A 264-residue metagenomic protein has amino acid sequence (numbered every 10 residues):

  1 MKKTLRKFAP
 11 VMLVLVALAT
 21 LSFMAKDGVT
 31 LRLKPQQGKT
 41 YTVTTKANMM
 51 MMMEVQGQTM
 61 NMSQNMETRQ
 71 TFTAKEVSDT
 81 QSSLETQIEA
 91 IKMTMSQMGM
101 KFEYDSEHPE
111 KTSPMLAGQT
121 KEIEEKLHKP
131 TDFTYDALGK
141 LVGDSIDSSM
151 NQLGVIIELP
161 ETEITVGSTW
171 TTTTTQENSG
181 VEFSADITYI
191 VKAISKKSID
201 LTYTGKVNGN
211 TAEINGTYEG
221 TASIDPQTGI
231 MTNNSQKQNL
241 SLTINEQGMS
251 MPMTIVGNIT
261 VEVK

Functional and structural regions predicted by a protein language model:
K2-M12: Bacterial N-terminal signal peptides that target proteins for export
V11-T20: Bacterial N-terminal signal peptides
M24-K264: Signature of exported/secreted
